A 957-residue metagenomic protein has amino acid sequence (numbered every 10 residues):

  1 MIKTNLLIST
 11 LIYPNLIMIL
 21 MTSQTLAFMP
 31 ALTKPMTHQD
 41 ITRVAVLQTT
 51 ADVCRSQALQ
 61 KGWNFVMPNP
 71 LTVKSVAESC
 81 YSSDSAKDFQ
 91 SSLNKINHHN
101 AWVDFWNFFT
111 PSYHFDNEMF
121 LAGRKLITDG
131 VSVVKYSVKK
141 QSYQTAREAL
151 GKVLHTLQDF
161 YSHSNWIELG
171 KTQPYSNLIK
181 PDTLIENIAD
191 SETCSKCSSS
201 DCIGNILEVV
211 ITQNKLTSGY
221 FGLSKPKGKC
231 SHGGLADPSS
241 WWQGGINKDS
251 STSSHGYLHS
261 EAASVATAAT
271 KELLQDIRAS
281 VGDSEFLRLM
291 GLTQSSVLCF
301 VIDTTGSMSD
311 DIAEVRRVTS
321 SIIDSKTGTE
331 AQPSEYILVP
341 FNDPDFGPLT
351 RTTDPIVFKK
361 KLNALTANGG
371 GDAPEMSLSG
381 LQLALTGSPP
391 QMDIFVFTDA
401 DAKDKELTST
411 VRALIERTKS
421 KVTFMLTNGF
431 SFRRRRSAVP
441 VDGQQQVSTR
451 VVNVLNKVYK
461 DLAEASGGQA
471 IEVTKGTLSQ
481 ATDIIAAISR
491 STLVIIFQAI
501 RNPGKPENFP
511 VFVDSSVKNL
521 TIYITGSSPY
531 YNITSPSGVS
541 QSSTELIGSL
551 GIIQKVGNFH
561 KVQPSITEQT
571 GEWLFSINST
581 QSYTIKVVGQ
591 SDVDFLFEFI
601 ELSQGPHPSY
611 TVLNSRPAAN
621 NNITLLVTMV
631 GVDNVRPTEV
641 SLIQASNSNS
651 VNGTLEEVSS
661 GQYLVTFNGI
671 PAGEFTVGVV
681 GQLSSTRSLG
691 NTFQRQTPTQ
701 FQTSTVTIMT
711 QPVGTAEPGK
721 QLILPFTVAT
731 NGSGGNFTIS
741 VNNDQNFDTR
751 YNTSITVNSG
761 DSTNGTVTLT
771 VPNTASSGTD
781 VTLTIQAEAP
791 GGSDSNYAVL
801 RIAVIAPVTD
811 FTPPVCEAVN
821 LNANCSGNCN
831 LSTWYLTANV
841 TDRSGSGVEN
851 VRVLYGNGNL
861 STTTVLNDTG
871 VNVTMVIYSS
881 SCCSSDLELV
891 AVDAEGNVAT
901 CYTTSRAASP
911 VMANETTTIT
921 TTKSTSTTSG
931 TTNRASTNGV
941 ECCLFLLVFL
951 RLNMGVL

Functional and structural regions predicted by a protein language model:
K3-G151, T156, H163-A279, S284: N-terminal, motif-rich segments that launch catalysis or mediate targeting to/interaction with membranes, typified by
S176, L184-G244, A400-S466, V473 (+1 more regions): VWA/integrin I-like adhesion module and closely mimicked acidic/polar interface patches used
G291-Q294, E464-S466, A470-S591, P671: C-terminal "exit" segments of structured domains
G291-T350, D393-F397, M425: Von Willebrand factor
P344-F397, D401-T410, L414, L426-R433 (+2 more regions): Von Willebrand factor
S565-T567, N668-G673, T770-S777, S881: Short, surface-exposed loop/turn segments at beta-strand-coil junctions that are enriched for proline with nearby
V593-E598, Q702-V706, T809-V815, V848: Proline-centered linker/hinge motifs at extracellular inter-domain junctions
T916-C943: C-terminal GPI-anchoring signal of eukaryotic secretory precursors
